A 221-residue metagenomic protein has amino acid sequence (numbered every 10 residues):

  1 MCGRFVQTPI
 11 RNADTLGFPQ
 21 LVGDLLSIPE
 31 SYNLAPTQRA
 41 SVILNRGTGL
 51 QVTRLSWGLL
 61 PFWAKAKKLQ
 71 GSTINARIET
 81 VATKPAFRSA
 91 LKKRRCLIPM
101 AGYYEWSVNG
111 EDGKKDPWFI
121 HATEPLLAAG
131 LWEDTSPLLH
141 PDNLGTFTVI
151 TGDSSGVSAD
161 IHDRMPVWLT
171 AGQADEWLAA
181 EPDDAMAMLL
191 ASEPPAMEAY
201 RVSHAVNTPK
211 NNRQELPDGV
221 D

Functional and structural regions predicted by a protein language model:
M1-D221: Short linear sequence motif anchored by a di-proline
